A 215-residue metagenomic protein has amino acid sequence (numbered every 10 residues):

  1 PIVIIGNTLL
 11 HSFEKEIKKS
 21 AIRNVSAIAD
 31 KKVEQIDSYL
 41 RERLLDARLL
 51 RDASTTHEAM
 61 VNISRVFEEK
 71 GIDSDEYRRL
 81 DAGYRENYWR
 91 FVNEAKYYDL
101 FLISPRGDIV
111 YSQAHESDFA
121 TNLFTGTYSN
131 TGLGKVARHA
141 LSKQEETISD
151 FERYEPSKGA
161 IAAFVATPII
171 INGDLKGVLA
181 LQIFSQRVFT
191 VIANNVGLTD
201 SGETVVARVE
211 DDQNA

Functional and structural regions predicted by a protein language model:
P1-A82, W89-Y98, P105, I161-V165: Juxtamembrane extracytoplasmic/periplasmic/luminal helical "stalk" adjacent to the first N-terminal
H11, I170, F189: Nucleotide phosphate-binding site architecture
A21, Y128-G132, V196: Short acidic-hydrophobic sequence patches enriched in Asp/Glu that either
K31, E42, G83-N87, G132-K135 (+1 more regions): Short, conserved clusters of charged catalytic residues that mark active-site and nucleotide-handling motifs
R41-H57, R90-I109, H115, E145-E146 (+1 more regions): Short N-terminal helix-loop-first-beta-strand/juxtamembrane motif that initiates sensory/input modules
A82-Q182: Extracytoplasmic/periplasmic ligand-binding sensor regions of membrane-associated signaling proteins
Y154, Q186, D211-Q213: Short, glycine-/Ser/Thr-/acidic-enriched flexible segments
A180-I192: Helix-start (N-cap) segments at beta->loop->alpha junctions that couple sensory/regulatory domains to adjoining helices
